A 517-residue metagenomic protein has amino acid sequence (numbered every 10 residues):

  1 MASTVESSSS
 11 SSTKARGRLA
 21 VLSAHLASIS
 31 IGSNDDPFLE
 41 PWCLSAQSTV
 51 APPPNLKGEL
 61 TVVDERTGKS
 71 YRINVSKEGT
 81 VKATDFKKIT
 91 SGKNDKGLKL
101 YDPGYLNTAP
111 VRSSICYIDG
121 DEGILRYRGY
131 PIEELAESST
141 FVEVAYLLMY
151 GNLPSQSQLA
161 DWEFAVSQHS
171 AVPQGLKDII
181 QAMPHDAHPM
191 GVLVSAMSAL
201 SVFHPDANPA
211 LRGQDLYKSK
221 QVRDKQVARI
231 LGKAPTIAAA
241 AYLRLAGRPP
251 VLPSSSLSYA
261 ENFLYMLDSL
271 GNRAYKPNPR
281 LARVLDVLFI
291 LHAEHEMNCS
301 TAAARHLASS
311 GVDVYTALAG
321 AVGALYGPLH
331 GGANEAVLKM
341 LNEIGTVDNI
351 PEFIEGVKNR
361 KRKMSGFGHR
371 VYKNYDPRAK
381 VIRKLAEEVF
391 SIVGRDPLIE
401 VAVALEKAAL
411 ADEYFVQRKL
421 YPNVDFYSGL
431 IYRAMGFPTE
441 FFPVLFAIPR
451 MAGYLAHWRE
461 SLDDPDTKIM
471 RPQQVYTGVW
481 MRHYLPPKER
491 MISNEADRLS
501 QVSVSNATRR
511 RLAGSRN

Functional and structural regions predicted by a protein language model:
M1-S28, D35-P37: N-terminal chloroplast transit peptides
A2-V5, L26, E40-N517: Hydrophobic alpha-helical bundle cores within soluble ligand-binding/oligomerization subdomains
S33-D35, V63: Intrinsic-disorder/low-complexity regions
